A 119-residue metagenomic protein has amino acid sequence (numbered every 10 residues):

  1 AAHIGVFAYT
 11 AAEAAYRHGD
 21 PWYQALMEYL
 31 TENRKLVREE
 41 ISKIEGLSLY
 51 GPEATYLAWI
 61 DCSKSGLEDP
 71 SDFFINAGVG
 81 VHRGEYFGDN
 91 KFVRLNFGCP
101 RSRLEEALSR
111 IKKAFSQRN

Functional and structural regions predicted by a protein language model:
A1-N119: PLP-dependent class I/II
